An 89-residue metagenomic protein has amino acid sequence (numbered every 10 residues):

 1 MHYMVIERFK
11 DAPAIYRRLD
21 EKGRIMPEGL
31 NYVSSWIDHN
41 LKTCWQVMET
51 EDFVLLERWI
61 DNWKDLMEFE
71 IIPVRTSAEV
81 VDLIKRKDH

Functional and structural regions predicted by a protein language model:
M1-H89: Conserved, structured core segments of small domains
